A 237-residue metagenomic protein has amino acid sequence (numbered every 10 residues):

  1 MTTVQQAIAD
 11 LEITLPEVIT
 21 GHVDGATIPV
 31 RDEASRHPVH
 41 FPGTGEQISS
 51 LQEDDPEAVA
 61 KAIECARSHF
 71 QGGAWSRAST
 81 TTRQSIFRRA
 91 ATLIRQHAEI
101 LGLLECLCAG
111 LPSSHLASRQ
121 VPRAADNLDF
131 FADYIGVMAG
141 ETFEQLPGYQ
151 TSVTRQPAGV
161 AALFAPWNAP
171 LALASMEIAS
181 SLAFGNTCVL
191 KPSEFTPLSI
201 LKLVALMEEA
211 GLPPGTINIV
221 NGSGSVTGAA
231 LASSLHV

Functional and structural regions predicted by a protein language model:
M1-L51, S85-R89, V137-F164: Terminal low-complexity tails and localization/encapsulation signals of metabolic enzymes
V23, T27, P38, Q47-K61 (+2 more regions): Histidine- and aromatic-rich ligand-binding microenvironments
P38, R89-L93, A125-A132, L206 (+3 more regions): Alpha-helical structural signal in soluble globular domains
P42-T44, P56, A179-S181: Short connector loops/turns at beta-strand edges and beta->alpha or beta->beta junctions
E46-M138: Glycine-rich loop-to-alpha-helix module at the N-terminal edge of alpha/beta enzyme cores
A139-V237: Rossmann-like NAD(P) dinucleotide-binding subdomain of oxidoreductase/dehydrogenase enzymes
